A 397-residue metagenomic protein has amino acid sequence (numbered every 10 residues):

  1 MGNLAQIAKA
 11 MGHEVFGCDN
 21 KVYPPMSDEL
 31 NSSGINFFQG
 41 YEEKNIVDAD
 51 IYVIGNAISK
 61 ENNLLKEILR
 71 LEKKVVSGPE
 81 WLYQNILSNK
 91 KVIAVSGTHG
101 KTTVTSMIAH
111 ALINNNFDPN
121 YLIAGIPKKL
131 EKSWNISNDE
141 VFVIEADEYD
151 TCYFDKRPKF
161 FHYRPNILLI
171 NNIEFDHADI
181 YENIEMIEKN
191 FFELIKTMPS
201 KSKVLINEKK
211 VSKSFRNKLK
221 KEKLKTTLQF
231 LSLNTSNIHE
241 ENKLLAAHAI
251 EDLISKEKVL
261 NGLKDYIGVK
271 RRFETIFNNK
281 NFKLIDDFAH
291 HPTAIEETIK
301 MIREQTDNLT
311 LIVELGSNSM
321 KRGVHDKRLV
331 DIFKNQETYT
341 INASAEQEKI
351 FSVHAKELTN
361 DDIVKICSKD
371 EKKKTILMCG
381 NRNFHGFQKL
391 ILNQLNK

Functional and structural regions predicted by a protein language model:
M1, E61-N62, Y83, L130 (+3 more regions): Short, well-ordered alpha-helical microsegments
M1-V22, N31-F37, D48-Y52, I68-K73 (+4 more regions): ATP-dependent carboxylate-amine ligase
I7-H13, N31, K44-V47, N56 (+3 more regions): Phosphate-binding loop of NTP-binding sites
N20-Y23, Y41-E43, N56-K60, E80 (+3 more regions): Short, polar loop motifs at secondary-structure junctions
V22, E148-D150, E174-F175, K210 (+2 more regions): Short, glycine/acidic-enriched loop or turn micro-motifs at the edges of active sites
Q39-Y41, S77-P79, I123-G125, I206-E208 (+2 more regions): Short loop/edge segments at beta-strand edges and connector loops that shape dinucleotide/nucleotide cofactor-binding
N242: Acidic, glycine-rich loop-and-beta core segments that form the ion-binding/anion-interacting portion of active sites
